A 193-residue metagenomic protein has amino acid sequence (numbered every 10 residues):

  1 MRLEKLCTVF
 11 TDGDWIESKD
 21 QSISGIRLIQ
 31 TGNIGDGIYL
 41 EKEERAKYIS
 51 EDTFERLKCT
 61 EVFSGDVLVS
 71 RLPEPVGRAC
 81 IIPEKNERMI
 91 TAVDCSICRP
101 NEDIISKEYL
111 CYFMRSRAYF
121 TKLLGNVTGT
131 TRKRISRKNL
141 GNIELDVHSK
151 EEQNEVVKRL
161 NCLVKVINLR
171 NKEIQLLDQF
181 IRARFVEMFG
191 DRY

Functional and structural regions predicted by a protein language model:
M1-E17, N142-V157, L169-Y193: Non-catalytic DNA-recognition/assembly elements of restriction-modification systems
E4-K19, I34-S64: Sequence-specific dsDNA recognition surfaces
E17, R88-S96, I105-E108, T128-N154: A short glycine-rich beta-alpha junction/loop motif
G25, R45, A92-D94: A generic structural signal for short beta-strands and their flanking turns/coil linkers
Q30-T31, D52-R115: A short beta-sheet element
